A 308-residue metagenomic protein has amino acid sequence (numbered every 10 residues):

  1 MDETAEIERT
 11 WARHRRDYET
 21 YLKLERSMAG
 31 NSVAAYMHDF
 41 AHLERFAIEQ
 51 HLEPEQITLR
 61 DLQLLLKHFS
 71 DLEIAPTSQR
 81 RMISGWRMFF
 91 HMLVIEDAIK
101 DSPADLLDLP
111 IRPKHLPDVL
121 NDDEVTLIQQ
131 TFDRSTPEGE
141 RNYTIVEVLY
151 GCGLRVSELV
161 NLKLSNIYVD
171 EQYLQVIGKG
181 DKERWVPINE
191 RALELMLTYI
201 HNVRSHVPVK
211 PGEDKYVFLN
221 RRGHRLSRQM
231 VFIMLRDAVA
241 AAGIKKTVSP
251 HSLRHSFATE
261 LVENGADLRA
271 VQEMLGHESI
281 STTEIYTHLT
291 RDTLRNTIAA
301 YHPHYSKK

Functional and structural regions predicted by a protein language model:
M1-K308: Conserved catalytic core of the tyrosine transesterase superfamily
